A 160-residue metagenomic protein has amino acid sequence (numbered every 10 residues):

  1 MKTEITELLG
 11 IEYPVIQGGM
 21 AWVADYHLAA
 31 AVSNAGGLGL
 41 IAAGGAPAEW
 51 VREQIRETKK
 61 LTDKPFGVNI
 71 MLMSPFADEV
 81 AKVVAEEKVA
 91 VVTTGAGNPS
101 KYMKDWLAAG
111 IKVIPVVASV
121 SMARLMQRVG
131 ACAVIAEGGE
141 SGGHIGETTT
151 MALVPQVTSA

Functional and structural regions predicted by a protein language model:
M1-A160: Active-site entrance/lid segments in N-terminal catalytic domains of soluble metabolic enzymes
